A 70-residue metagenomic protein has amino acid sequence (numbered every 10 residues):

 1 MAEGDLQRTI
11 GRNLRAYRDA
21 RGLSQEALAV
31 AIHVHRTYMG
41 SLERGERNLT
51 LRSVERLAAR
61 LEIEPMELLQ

Functional and structural regions predicted by a protein language model:
M1-T9: A detector for short, charged/polar N-terminal pre-domain segments
R12-A27, A31: Short basic helix-loop element that most often maps to the first helix and adjoining turn of HTH DNA-binding modules
L14, L28-A29, M39-L42, L68: Conserved hydrophobic/aromatic packing and binding residues within compact polymer-binding modules
L14, Q25, R36, L51-V54: Helix-turn-helix DNA-binding elements, focusing on the entry/boundary residues of the two helices that contact DNA
V34-R47: Recognition helix of helix-turn-helix/homeodomain-like DNA-binding domains that insert into the DNA major groove
S53-E67: DNA major-groove recognition helix of helix-turn-helix/homeodomain DNA-binding modules
